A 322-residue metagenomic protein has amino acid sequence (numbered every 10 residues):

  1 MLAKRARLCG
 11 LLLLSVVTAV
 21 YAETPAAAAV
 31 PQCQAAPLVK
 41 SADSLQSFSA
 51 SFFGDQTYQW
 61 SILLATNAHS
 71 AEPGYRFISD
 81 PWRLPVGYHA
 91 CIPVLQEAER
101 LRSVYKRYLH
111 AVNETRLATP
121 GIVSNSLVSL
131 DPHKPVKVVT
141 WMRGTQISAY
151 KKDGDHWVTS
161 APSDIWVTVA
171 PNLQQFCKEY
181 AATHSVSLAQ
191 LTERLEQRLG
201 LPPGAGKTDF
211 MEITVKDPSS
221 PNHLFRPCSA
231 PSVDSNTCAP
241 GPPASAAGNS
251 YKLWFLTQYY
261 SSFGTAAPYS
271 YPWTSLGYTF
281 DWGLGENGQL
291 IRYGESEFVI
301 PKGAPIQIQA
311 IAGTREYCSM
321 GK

Functional and structural regions predicted by a protein language model:
M1-G10: Bacterial N-terminal signal peptides that target proteins for export
C9-A19: Bacterial N-terminal signal peptides
T24-T57: Primarily a LysM-type cell-wall glycan-binding module
A42, G87-A90: Loop/turn positions that initiate beta-strands
L63-D80: Short acidic beta-strand-loop surface patches of small beta-rich interaction domains
E97-T168: ADP-ribose/NAD+-binding catalytic cleft of ART/PARP-like enzymes
A161, P171-D234: ADP-ribosyltransferase catalytic core
R226-K322: Active-site or metal-binding loop neighborhoods of secreted/extracellular toxin and effector enzymes
